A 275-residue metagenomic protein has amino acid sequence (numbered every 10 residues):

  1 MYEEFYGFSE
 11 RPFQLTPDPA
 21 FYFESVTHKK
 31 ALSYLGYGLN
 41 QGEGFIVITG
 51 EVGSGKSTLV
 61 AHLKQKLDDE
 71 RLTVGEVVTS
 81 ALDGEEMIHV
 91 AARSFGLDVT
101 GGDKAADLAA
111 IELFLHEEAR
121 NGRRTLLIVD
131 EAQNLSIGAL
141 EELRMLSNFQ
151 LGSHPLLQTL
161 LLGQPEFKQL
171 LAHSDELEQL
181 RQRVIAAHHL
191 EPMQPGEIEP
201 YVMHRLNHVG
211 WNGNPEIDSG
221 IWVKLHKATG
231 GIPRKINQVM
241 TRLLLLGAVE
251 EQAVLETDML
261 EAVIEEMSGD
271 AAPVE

Functional and structural regions predicted by a protein language model:
M1-G42, P273-E275: A short, basic N-terminal segment
R11-F13, R71-L72, L82-G101: Conserved NTP-binding/hydrolysis module of P-loop NTPases
Q41-L63, S80: Walker A/P-loop nucleotide-binding motif
K64-L67, F167-R183, P192: Short regulatory helix/loop adjacent to the ATP-binding pocket of P-loop NTPases
V77-A81, L171-S174, I185-I198: Conserved AAA+ ATPase "SRH/arginine-finger" region at the nucleotide-binding site
D83-G84, V99-E142, L151-L157, M193-I198 (+2 more regions): Mid-core helix/loop region of P-loop NTP-binding domains shared across ATPases and GTPases
R93-G96, P165, S174, M193-N212: Conserved AAA+ ATPase "sensor/coupling" helix adjacent to the nucleotide-binding pocket
Q179, H208-E275: C-terminal alpha-helical "lid" subdomain
